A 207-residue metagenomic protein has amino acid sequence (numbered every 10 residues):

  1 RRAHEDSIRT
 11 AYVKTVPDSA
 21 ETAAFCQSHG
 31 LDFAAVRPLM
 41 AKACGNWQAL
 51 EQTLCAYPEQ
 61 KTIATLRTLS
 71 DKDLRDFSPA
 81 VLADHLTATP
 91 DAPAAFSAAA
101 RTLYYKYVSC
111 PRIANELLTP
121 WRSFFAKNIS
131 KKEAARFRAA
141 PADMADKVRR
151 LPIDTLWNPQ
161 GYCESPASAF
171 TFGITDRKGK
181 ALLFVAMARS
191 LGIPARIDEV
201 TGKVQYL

Functional and structural regions predicted by a protein language model:
R1-I153, P166-A169, G179, R189-S190 (+2 more regions): N-terminal accessory/pre-domain segments preceding catalytic cores
P152-G161: N-terminal export/assembly leaders
L156-W157, F170-I174: Conserved helix-adjacent loop modules within structured domains
C163-S165, F172-T175: A generic short-segment signal for beta-strand/edge and adjacent turn/coil regions
G173-L182, M187: A conserved hydrophobic secondary-structure block that centers on an alpha-helix together with its immediately flanking
I174, I193, V200-K203: An acidic- and aromatic-residue-enriched active-site/binding cleft used to recognize and process polar
